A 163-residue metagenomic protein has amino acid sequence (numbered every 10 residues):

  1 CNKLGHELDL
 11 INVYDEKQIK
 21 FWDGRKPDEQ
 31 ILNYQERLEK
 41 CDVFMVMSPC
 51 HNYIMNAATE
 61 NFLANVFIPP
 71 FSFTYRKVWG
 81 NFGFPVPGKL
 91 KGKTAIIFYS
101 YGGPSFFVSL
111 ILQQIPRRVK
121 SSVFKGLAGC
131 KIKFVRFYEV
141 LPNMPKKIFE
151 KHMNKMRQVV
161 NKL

Functional and structural regions predicted by a protein language model:
C1-H6, V123: A short, Lys/Arg-enriched amphipathic alpha-helix followed by its capping loop at the start of a domain
K3, K40, G126-L127: Residues at alpha-helix termini
G5-K17, G129-E139: Short beta-strand elements in bilobed, periplasmic/extracellular small-molecule ligand-binding domains
D9-E29, M144-F149: N-terminal beta-loop-helix "entrance" segment that forms/cooperates in small-molecule cofactor or anionic ligand
P27-S121: Helix-loop-strand module that forms the ligand-binding subsite of alpha/beta enzymes
F107-L163: Glycine-rich phosphate/pyrophosphate-binding loop and the adjoining helix
